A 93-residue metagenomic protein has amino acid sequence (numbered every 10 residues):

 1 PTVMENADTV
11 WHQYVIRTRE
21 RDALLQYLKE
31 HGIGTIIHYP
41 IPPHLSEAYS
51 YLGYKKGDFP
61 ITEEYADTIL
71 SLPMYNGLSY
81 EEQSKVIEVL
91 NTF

Functional and structural regions predicted by a protein language model:
P1-F93: PLP-dependent aminotransferase class I/II
